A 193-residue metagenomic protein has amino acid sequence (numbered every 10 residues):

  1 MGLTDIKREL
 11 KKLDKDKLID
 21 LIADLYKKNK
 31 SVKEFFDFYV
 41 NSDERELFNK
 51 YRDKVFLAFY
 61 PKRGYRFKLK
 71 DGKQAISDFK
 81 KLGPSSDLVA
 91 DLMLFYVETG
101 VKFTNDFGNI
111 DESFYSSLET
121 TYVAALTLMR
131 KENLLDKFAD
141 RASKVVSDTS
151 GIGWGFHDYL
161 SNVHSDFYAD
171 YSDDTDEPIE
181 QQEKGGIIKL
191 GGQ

Functional and structural regions predicted by a protein language model:
G2-R66: N-terminal interaction modules that seed assembly of large macromolecular complexes
L3-D5, N29, S85-S86, F107 (+4 more regions): Short, structured coil/loop segments at alpha-helix boundaries
E9, F35, Y39, K54 (+6 more regions): Residues that form generic nucleotide/phosphate-binding pockets
L18-L21, K30-E34, E44, F48 (+9 more regions): Residue-level signal for secondary-structure boundary elements
K28, F36-V40, K54, K73 (+5 more regions): Residue-level signal for alpha-helical context at structural boundaries
F59-F138: Charged linear interaction tracts used for macromolecular binding and regulation
T120-Q193: Eukaryote-biased recognition of C-terminal alpha-helical segments
